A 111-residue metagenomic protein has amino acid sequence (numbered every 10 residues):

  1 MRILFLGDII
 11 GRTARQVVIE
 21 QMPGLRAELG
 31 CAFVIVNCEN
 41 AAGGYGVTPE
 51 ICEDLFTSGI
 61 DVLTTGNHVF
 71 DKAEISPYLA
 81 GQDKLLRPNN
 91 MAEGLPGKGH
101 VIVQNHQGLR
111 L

Functional and structural regions predicted by a protein language model:
M1-L111: Acidic, metal/ion-coordinating pockets
